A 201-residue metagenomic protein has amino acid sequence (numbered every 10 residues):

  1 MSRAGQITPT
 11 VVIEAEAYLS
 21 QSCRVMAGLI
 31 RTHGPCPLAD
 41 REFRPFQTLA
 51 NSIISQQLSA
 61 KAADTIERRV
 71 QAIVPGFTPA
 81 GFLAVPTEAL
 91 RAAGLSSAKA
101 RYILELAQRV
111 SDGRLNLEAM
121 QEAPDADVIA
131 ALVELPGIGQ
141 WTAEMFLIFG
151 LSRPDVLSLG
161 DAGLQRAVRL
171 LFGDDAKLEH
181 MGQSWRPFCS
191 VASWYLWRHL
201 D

Functional and structural regions predicted by a protein language model:
M1-P37, R101, Q121, D125-A126 (+1 more regions): C-terminal accessory module of base-excision DNA glycosylases/AP lyases that mediates lesion recognition and DNA
Q6, T10-I13, V25, L58-S59 (+3 more regions): Alpha-helical ds-nucleic-acid-binding substructure associated with the helix-hairpin-helix region of base-excision DNA
S20-Q57, K61-R68, A72-P75: A positional/architectural concept
L38, V74, S111, P154-D155: A short hydrophobic/aromatic micro-motif that marks alpha-helical segments and, especially, helix-coil
Q47, L83, L157: Residues that recognize and position ribonucleotide moieties
T48-I53, V85-A89, D127-A131, G163 (+2 more regions): A general alpha-helix detector
I54, T87, S111, L115 (+3 more regions): A broad detector of the eukaryotic-type serine/threonine protein kinase catalytic domain
